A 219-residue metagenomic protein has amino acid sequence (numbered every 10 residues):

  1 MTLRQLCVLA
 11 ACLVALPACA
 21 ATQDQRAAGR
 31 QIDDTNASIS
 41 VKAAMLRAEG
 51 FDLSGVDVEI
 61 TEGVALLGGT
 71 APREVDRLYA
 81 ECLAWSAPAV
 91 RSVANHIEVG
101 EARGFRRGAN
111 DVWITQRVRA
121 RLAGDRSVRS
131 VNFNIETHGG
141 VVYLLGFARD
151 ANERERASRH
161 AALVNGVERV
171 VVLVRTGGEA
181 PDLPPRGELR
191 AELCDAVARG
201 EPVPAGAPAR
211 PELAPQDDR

Functional and structural regions predicted by a protein language model:
T2-R219: N-terminal targeting leaders
